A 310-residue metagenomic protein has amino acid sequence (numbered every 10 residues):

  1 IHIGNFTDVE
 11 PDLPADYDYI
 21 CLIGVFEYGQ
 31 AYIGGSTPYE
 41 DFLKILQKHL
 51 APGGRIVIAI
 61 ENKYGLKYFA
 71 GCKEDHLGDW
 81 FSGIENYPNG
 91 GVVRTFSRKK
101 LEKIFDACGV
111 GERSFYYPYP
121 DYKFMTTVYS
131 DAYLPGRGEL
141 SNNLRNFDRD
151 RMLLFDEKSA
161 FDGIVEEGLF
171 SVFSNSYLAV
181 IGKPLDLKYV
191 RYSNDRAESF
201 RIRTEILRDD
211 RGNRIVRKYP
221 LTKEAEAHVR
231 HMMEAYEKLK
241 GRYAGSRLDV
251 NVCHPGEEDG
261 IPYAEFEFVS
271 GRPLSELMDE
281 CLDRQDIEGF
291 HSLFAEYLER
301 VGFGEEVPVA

Functional and structural regions predicted by a protein language model:
G35-R55: A short glycine-rich, Lys/Arg-flanked "PGG" loop and its adjoining helix->strand segment in the class I
R55-W80: Conserved class I S-adenosyl-L-methionine
G90-Y117: Short alpha-helix
R113-D150: Conserved catalytic loop of SAM-dependent methyltransferase domains
Y192-D195, S199-K238: ATP-binding glycine-rich loop module of kinase domains
A235-R247, R272-A310: Conserved kinase catalytic-core helix
L248-P262: Short beta-strand micro-motifs within the conserved protein kinase catalytic domain, predominantly in the N-lobe
G260-P273: Conserved short submotifs of the Hanks-type protein kinase catalytic core that shape the nucleotide-binding pocket
